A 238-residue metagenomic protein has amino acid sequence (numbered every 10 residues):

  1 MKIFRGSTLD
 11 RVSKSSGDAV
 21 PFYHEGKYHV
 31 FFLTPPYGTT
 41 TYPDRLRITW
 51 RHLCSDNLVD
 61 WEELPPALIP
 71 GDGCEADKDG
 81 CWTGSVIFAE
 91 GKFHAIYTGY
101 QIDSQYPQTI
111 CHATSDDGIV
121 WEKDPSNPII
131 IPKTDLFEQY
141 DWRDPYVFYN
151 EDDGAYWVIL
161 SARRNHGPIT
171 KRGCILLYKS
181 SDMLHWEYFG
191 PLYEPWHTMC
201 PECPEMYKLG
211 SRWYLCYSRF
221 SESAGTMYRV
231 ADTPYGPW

Functional and structural regions predicted by a protein language model:
M1-D144, F148-C203, K208-W238: Beta-rich carbohydrate-recognition and catalytic domains
